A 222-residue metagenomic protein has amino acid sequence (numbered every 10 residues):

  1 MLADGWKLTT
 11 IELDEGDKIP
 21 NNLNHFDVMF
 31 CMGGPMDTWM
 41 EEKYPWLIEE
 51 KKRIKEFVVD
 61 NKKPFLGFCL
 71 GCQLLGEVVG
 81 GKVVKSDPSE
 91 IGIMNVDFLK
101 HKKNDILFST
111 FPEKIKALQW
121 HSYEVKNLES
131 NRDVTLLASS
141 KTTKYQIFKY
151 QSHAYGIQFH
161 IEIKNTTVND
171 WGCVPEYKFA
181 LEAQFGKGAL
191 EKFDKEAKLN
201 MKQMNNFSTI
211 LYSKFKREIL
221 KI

Functional and structural regions predicted by a protein language model:
M1-A3, P45-E49, K82-V84, L136 (+1 more regions): Glycine-rich, phosphate-binding/catalytic loops in enzymes
D4-F65: Flexible gly/pro-rich beta->alpha loop and the following alpha-helix that scaffold active-site loops
K51-K55, F108, Y212, K216: Short amphipathic alpha-helical segments and helix-helix/interface helices
V58-K82: Catalytic nucleophile loop
K63, G76-E77, Q119, N165 (+1 more regions): Active-site-adjacent pocket-lining segments in enzyme domains
G80-T166: Pocket-forming structural segment of enzyme catalytic cores
I163-I222: Acyltransferase
